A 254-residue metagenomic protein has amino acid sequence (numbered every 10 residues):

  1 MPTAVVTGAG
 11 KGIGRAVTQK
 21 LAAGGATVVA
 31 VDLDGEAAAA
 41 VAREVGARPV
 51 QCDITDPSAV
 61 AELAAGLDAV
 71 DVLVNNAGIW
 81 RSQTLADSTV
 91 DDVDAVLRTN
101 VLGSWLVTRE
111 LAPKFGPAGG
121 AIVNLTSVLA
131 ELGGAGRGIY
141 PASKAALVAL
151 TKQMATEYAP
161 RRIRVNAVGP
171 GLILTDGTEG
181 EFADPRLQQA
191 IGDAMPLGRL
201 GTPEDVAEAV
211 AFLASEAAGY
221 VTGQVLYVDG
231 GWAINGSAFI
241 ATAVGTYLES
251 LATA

Functional and structural regions predicted by a protein language model:
T84-L85, D92-L97, I191: Substrate-binding pocket helix/loop in short-chain dehydrogenase/reductase
A86, L132-G138, P160, G198 (+1 more regions): Active-site loop immediately N-terminal to the catalytic Tyr-X3-Lys motif of short-chain dehydrogenase/reductase
T108, S143, T151: Active-site helix of classical SDR
P113, T156-P160, G219: Alpha-helical segment proximal to the catalytic Tyr-Lys
S127: Residue(s) in the substrate-gating loop at a strand-loop-helix junction that position the organic substrate next
A167, R186-V221, V228-G230, A254: C-terminal helical subdomain
T222-A254: Short C-terminal tail/terminal secondary-structure segment of NAD(P)H-dependent dehydrogenase/reductase domains
